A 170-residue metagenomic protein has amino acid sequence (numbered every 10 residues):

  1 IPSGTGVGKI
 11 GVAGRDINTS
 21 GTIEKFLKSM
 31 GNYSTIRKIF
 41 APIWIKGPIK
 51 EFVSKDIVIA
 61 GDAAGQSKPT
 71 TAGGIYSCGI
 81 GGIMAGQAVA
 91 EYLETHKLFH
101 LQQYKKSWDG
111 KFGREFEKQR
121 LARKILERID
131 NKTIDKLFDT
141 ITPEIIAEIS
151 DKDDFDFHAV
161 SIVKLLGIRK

Functional and structural regions predicted by a protein language model:
I1-S20: Conserved FAD-binding catalytic core of PHBH/FMO-like flavoproteins
P2, I57, E127-R128: Solvent-exposed, well-ordered amphipathic alpha-helical segments that flank/support binding or catalytic loops
P2-S3, F40-I43, D62-G65, L98-F99 (+2 more regions): Short amphipathic alpha-helical segments, especially helix-boundary/capping motifs
V7, K25-S29, Y104-K105: A generic short-segment signal for beta-strand/edge and adjacent turn/coil regions
I10-G11, T70-G73, A122: Conserved short-loop catalytic and cofactor-binding motifs
R15-V89: FAD/FMN-dependent oxidoreductases across multiple families
A90-K170: C-terminal helical "tail/cap" subdomain of flavin- and related membrane-associated enzymes
